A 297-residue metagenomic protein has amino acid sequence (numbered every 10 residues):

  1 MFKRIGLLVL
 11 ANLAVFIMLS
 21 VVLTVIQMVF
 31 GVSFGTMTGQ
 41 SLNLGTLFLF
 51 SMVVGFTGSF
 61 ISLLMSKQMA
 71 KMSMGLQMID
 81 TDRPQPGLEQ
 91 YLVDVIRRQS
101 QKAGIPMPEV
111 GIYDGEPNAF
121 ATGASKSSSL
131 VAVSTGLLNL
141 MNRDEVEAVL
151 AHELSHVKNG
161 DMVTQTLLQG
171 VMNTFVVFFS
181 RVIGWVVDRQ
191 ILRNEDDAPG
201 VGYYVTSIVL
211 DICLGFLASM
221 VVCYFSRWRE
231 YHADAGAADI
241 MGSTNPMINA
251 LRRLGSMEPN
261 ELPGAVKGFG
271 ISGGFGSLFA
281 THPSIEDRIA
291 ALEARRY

Functional and structural regions predicted by a protein language model:
M1-F60: N-terminal low-structure segments adjacent to metalloprotease catalytic domains across cellular compartments
A14, L150, L154-K158, V171 (+2 more regions): Active-site His/Glu-centered metal-binding helix of metallohydrolases
M18-F30, T57-I61, M65, M69 (+2 more regions): Alpha-helical membrane-inserting segments
V32-T38, I183-L210: Membrane-interfacial helix-loop-helix connectors in multipass membrane proteins
N43-K71, R97, S207-S219: Transmembrane alpha-helices and immediately adjacent membrane-cytoplasm interface residues in multi-pass integral
S62-V163, N260-P263: Peri-catalytic and regulatory segments of divalent metal-dependent proteins
K102-S128, L192-P199, A218-S226, H232-Y297: Active-site-proximal gating segments in proteases and membrane effectors
L154-N173, N245: Catalytic Zn2+-binding segment of zinc metalloproteases
